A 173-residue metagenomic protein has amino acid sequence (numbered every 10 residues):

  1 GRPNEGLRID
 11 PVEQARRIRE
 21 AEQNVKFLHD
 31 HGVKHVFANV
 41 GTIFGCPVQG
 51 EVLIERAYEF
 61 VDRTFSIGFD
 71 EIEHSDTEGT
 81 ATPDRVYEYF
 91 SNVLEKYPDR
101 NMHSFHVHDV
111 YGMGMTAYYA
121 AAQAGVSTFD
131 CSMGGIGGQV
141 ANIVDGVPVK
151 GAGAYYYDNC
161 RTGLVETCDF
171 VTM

Functional and structural regions predicted by a protein language model:
G1-M173: Catalytic cores and adjacent flexible loops of soluble metabolic enzymes that perform enolate/carbanion chemistry on
